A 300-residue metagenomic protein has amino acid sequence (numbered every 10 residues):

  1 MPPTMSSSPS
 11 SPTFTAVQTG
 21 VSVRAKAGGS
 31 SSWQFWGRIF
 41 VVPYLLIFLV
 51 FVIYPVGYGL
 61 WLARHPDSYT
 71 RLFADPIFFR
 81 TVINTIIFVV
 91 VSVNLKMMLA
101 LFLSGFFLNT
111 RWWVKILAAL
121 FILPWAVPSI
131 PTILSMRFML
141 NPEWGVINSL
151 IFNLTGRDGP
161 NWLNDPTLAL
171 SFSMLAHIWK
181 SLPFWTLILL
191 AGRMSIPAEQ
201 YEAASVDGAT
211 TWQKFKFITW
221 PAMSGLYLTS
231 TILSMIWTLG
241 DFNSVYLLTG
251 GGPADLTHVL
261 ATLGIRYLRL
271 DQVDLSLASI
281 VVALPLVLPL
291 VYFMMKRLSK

Functional and structural regions predicted by a protein language model:
M1-V41, W112-V114, M294-K300: Transmembrane alpha-helical segments of polytopic membrane transport and secretion proteins
W33-K300: A structural signal for multi-pass alpha-helical bundles of membrane permease subunits that mediate small-molecule
